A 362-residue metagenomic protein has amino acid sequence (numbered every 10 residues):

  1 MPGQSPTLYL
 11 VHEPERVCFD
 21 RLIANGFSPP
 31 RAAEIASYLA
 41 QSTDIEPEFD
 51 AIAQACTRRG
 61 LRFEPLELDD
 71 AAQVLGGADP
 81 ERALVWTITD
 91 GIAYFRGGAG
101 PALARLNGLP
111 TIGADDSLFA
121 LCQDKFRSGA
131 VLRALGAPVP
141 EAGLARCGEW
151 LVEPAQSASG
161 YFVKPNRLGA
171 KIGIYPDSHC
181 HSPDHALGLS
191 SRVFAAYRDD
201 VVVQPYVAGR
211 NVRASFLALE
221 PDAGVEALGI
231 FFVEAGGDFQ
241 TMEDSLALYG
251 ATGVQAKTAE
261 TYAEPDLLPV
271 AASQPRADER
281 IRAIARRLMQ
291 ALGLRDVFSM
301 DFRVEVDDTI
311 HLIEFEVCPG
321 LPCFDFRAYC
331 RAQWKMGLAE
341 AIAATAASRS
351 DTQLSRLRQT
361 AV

Functional and structural regions predicted by a protein language model:
M1-P2, P6-L10, A78-P80, A120-V202 (+3 more regions): Active-site nucleotide/adenylate-binding loops and adjacent lid/helix of ATP-dependent enzymes
M1-T111, G148-V152: ATP-binding N-terminal substructure of ATP-dependent carboxylate-amine bond-forming enzymes
P6-L8, R82-W86, R213-A218, D308-C323: A short beta-strand motif that forms the metal-chelation/ATP-contact edge of phosphoryl-transfer active sites
D20-A40, Y249-P275: Charged, glycine/proline-rich intrinsically disordered loops and linkers
E67-L68, V201-P205, V212-R213, R295-D307: A short glycine-rich, hydrophobically flanked beta-strand micro-motif that places a catalytic Asp/Glu for divalent metal
A114-L118: A short, structured active-site edge motif that brings together acidic residues
P183-Y262, R276, T309-H311: Phosphate-binding site of ATP-dependent enzymes
A272-V362: ATP-dependent carboxylate activation and anion-phosphoryl transfer catalytic cores that bind Mg-ATP to form
